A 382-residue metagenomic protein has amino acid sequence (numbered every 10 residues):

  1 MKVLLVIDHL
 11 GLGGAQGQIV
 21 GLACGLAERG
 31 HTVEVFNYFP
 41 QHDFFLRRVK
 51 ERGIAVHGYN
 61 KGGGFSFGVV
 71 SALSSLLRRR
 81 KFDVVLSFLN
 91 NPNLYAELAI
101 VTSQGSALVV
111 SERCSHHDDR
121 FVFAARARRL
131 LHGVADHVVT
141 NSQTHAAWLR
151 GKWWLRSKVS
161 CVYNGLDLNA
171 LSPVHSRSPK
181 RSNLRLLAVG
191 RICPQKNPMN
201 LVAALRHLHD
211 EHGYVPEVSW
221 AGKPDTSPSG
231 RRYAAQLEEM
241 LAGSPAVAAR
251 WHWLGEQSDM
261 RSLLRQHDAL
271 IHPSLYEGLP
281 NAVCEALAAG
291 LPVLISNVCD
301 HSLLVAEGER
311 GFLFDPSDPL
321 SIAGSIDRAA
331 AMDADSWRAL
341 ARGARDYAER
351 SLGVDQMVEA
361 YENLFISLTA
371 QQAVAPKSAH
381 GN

Functional and structural regions predicted by a protein language model:
G13-C24, L184, A188, C193-H209 (+2 more regions): A conserved mid-protein helix/loop that constitutes part of the nucleotide-sugar donor-binding site
G64-G68, A147-G151, R156-K158, G165-N183 (+1 more regions): Acidic anion/phosphate-binding donor-loop and adjacent secondary structure in glycosyltransferase catalytic cores
S87-N93, E112: Short His-centered aromatic/hydrophobic patch
R231-G255: Nucleotide-activated donor-binding/catalytic signature segment of Leloir-type glycosyltransferases, i.e., the conserved
E256, L275: Aromatic "clamp/platform" in nucleotide-sugar-dependent glycosyltransferases that forms part of the donor/acceptor
P292-I295, V305: Short hydrophobic beta-strand element within catalytic cores of glycosyltransferases and related nucleotide-activated
E307-G308, F312-L320, R328-A334: Conserved acidic donor-binding segment of nucleotide-sugar-dependent glycosyltransferases
R328, S336-S351, M357-N363: A short, well-ordered alpha-helix in the C-terminal region of glycosyltransferases
